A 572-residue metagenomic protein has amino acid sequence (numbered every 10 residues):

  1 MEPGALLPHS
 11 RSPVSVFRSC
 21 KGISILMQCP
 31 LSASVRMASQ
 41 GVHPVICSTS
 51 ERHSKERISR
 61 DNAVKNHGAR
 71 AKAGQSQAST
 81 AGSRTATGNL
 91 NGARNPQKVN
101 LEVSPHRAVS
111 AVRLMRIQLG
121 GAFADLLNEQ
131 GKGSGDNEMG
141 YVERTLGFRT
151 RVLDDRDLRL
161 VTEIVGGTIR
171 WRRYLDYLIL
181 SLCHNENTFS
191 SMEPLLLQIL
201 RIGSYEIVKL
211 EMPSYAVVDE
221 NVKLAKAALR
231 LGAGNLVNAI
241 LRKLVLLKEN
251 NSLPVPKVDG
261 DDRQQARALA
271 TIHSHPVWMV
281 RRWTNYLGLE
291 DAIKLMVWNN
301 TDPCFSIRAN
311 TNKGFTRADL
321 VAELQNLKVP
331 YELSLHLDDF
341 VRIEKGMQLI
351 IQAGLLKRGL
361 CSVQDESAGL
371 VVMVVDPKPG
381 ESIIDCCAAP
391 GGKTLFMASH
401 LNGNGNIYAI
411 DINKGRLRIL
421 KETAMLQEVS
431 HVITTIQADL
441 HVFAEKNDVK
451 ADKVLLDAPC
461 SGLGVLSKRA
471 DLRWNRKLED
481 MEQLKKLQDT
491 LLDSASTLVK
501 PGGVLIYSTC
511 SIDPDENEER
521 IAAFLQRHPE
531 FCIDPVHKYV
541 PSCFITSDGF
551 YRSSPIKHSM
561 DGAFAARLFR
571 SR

Functional and structural regions predicted by a protein language model:
E2-R572: S-adenosylmethionine
